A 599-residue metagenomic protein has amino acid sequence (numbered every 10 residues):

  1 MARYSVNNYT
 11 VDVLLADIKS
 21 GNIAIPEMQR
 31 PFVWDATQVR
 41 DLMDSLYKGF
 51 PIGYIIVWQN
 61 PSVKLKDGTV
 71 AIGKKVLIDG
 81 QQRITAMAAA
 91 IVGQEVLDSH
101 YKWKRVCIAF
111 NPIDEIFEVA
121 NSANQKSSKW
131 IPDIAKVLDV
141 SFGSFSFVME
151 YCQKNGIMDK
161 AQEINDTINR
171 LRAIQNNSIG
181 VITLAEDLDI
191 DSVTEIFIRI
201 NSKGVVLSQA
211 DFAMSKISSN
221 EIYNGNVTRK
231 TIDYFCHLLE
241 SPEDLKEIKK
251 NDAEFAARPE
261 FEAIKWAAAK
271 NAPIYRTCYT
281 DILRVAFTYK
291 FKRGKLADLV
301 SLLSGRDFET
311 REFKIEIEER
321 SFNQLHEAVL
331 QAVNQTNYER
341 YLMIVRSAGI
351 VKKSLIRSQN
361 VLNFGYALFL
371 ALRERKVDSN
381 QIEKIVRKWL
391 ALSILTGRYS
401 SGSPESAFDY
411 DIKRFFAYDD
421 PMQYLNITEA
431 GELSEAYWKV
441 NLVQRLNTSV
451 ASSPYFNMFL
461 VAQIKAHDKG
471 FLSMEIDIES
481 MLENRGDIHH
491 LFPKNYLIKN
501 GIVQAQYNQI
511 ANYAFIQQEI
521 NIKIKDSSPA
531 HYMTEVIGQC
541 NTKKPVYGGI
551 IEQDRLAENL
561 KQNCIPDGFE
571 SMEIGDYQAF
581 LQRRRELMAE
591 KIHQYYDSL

Functional and structural regions predicted by a protein language model:
A2-F291, K352-I356, N380, V386-L392 (+4 more regions): Basic- and aromatic-enriched surface patches that contact anionic nucleotides/nucleic acids
V76-D79, V333-N337, K353-V361, D378 (+5 more regions): Secondary-structure capping and boundary motifs in well-ordered enzyme cores
G80, I478-N512, S528: Histidine-centered nuclease catalytic patch
A89-V92, I198-R199, T280-T288, N360-A371 (+2 more regions): Short, hydrophobic/amphipathic alpha-helical patches that form generic packing surfaces within helical domains
A286-L372: Structured, charged N-terminal subsegments at the starts of enzyme catalytic cores and at intra-chain domain/subunit
I394-I488, Y496: Intrinsically disordered, low-complexity N-proximal targeting/linker segments that flank membranes
Y507-N541: Short Cys/His-centered divalent metal-binding micro-motifs
G548-L599: C-terminal, well-folded lobe of enzymatic/effector domains
